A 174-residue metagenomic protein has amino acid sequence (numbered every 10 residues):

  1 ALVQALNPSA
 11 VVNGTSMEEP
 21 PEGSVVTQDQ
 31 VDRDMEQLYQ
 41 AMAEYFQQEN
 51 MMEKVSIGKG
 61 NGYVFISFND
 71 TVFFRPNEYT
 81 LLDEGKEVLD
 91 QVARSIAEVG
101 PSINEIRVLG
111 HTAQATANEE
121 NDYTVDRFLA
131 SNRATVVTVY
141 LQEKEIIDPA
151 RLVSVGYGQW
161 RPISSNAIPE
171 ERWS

Functional and structural regions predicted by a protein language model:
A1-N77, E87, Q91: Juxtamembrane linker/hinge segments adjacent to a transmembrane helix in small membrane proteins
T15, M51-K59, S102-G110, A150-V153: Short beta-strand elements
S67, F73-Q91, A97-P101, H111-S174: Periplasmic OmpA-like peptidoglycan-binding domain that tethers envelope proteins to the cell wall
